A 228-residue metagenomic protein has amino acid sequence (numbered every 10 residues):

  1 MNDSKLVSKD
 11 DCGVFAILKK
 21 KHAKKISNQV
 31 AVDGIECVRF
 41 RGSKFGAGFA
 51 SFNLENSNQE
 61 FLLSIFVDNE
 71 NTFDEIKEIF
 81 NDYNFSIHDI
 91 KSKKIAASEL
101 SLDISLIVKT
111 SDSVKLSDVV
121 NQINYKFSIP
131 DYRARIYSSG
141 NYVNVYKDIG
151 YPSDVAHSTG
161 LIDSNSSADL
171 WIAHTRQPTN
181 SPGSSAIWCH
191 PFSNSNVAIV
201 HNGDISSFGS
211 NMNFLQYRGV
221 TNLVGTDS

Functional and structural regions predicted by a protein language model:
M1-S228: Conserved short alpha-helical segments that host acidic/polar catalytic motifs at enzyme active sites
